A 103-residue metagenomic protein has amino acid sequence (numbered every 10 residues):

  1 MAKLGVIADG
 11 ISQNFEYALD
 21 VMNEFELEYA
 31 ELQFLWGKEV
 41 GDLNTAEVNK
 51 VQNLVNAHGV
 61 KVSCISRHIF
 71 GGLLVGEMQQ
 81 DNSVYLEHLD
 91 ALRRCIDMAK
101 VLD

Functional and structural regions predicted by a protein language model:
M1-V101: N-terminal pre-domain/capping segments
